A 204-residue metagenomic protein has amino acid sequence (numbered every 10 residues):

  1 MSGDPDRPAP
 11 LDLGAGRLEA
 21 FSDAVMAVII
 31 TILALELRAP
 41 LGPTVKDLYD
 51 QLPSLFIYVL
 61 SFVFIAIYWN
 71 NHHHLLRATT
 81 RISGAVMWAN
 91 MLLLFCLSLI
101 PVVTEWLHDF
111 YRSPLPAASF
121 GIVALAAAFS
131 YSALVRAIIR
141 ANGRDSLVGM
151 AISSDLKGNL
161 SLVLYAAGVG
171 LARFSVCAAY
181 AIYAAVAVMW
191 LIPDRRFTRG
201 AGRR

Functional and structural regions predicted by a protein language model:
S2-R204: Multi-pass alpha-helical transmembrane bundle typical of ion/small-solute transporters and intramembrane aspartyl
